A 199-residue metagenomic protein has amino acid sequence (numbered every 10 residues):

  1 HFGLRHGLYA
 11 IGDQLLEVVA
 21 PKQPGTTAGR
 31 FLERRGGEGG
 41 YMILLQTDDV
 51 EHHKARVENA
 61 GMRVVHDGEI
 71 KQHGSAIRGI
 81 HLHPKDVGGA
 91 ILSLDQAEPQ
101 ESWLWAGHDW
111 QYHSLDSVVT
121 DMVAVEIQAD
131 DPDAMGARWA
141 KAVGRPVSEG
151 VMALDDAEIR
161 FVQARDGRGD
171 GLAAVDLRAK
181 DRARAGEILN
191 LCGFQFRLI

Functional and structural regions predicted by a protein language model:
H1-G25: An N-terminus-focused feature that recognizes amino-terminal "leader" regions
H6-L8, L44, G79-H81: Conserved hydrophobic/aromatic beta-strand scaffold that supports enzyme active sites
E17, K54-A124, S148-I199: Vicinal oxygen chelate
P24-H52, V64-V65: Hydrophobic/aromatic-rich structural module bridging two neighboring secondary-structure elements via a short loop
T26-A28, P146, A153: Conserved secondary-structure micro-motifs at functional edges
I43, W139, V175: Terminal peptide-recognition signature
T47, V125-D133: Short, surface-exposed ligand-recognition loops at beta-strand->loop->(often short) alpha-helix junctions that present
H52-G61, D131-V143: Amphipathic alpha-helical segments
